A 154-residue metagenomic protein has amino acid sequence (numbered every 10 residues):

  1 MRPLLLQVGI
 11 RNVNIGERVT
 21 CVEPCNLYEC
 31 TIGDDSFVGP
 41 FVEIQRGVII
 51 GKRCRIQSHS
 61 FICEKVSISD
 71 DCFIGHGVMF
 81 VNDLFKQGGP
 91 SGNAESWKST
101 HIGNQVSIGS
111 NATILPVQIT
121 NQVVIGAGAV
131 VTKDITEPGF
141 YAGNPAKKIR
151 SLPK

Functional and structural regions predicted by a protein language model:
R2-R11, C21-I32, S36-I119, N144-P145 (+1 more regions): Flexible, glycine/small-residue-enriched loop-and-beta-strand segment within the central core of proteins
N14-I15: Conserved N-terminal strand/loop that marks the beginning of ABC ATPase nucleotide-binding domains
T120-V123, T136-P138: Conserved catalytic segment of ABC-fold P-loop ATPases
V124-V131, F140: C-terminal/domain-terminus segments
K133-P145: Short glycine/proline-enriched turn or capping motifs at secondary-structure junctions
